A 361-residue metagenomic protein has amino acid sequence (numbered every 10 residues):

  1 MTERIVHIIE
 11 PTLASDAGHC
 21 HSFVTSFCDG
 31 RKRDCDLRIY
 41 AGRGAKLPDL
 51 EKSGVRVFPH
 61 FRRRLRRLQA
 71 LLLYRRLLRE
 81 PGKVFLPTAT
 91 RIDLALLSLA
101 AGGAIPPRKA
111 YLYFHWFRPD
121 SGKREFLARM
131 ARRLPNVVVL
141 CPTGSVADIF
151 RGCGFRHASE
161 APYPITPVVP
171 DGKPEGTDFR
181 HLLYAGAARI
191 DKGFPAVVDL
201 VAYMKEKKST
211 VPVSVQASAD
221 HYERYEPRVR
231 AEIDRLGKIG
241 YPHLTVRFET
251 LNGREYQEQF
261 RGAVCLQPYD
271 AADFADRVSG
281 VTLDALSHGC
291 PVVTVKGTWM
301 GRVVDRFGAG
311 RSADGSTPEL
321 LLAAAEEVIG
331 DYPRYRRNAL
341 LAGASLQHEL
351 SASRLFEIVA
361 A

Functional and structural regions predicted by a protein language model:
T2-A17, Y184, P268: Nucleotide-activated donor-dependent transferases that construct or modify glycoconjugates
G18-H19, G315-L322, I329-A360: A charged, aromatic-enriched C-terminal amphipathic alpha-helix characteristic of glycosyltransferases across folds
G18-S26, R189-Y203: A conserved mid-protein helix/loop that constitutes part of the nucleotide-sugar donor-binding site
A41-G44, P212-V229: Glycosyltransferase donor-sugar binding loop
W116-F117, S145-V146, E160-D171, D220 (+1 more regions): Short beta-strand->alpha-helix junction loop in the catalytic core of nucleotide-activated group-transfer enzymes
D120-A158: A short, active-site helix/loop in glycosyltransferases that binds the activated sugar's phosphate group
L134, E226-Q257, V264: Nucleotide-activated donor-binding/catalytic signature segment of Leloir-type glycosyltransferases, i.e., the conserved
Q267-L283, T294-G297, G301-R302: Nucleotide-sugar-dependent
